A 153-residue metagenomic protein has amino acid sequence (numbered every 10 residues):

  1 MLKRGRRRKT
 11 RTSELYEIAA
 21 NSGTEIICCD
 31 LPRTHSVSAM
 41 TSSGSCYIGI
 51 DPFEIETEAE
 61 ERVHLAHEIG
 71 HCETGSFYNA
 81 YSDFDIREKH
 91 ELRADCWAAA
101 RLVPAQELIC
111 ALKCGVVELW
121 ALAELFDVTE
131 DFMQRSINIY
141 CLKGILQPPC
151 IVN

Functional and structural regions predicted by a protein language model:
M1-N153: Active-site hotspot residues in diverse enzymes, especially metal/ion-binding acidic/histidine motifs
